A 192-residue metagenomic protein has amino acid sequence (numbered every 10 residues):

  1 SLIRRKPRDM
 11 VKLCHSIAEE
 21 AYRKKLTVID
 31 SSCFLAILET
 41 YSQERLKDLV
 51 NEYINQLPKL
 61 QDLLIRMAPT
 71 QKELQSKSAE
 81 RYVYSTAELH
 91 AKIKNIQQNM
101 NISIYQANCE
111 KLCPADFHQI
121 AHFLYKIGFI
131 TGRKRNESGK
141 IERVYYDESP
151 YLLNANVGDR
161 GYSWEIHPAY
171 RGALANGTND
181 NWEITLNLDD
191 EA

Functional and structural regions predicted by a protein language model:
S1-L112: Winged-helix-like regulatory helical subdomains adjacent to P-loop NTPase cores
A91-A192: Terminal-proximal interaction/regulatory segments of ATP-powered molecular machines
